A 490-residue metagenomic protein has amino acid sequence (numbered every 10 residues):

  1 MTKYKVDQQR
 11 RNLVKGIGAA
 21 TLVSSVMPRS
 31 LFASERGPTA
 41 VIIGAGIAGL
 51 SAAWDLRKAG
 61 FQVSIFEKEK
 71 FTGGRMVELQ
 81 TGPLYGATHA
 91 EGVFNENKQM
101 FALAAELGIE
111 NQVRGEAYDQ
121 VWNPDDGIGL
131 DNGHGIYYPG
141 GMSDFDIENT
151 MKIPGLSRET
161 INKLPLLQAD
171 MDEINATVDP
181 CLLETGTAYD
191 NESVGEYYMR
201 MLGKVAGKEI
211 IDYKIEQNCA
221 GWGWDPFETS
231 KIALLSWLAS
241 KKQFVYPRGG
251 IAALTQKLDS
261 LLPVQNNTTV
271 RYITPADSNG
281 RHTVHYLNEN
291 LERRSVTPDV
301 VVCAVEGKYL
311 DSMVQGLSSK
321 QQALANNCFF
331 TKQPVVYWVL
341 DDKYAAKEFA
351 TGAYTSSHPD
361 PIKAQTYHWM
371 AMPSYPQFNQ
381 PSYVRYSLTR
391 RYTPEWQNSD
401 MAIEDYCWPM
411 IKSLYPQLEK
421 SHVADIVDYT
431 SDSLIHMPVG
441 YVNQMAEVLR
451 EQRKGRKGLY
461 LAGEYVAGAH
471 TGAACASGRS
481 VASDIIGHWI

Functional and structural regions predicted by a protein language model:
M1-Q9: N-terminal secretory signal peptides
Q9-V26: N-terminal export leaders
A40-S64: N-terminal Rossmann-like FAD-binding beta1-loop-alpha1 element of flavoenzymes
K58-L79: Glycine-rich FAD pyrophosphate-binding loop
P83-D170: Dinucleotide-binding Rossmann-like beta1-alpha1 core, especially the glycine-rich loop that anchors the ADP
D172-A276, G280-R281: Active-site/ligand-binding neighborhood in enzyme catalytic cores
R271-V384, T393-E395: Mid-domain catalytic core of redox enzymes that form a hydrophobic substrate pocket/lid adjacent to a catalytic redox
A364-I490: Conserved flavin/dinucleotide-binding core of flavoenzymes
